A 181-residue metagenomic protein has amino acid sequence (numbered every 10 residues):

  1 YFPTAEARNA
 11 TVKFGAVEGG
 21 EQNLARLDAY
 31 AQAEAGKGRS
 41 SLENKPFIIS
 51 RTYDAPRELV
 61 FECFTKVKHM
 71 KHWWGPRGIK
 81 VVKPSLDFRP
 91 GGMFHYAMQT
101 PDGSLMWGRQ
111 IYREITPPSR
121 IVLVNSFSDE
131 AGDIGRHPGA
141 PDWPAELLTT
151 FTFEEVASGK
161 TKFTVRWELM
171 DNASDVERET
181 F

Functional and structural regions predicted by a protein language model:
Y1, R51, K83-L86, G108-E114 (+1 more regions): Hydrophobic/aromatic beta-strand elements that line small-molecule binding cavities or substrate pockets in beta-rich
Y1-E21, V122-N125, G132-T180: Beta-strand/loop substructures that line and gate deep hydrophobic ligand-binding cavities in soluble
G20, L27, V60, F64 (+5 more regions): Hydrophobic pocket/interface hotspot
K37-V81: Hydrophobic ligand-binding cavity/cleft-lining segments
S41-E43, F88, D102-M106, A140-A145 (+1 more regions): A generic structural micro-feature
N44-S50, R57, M93, W107 (+3 more regions): Intrinsic-disorder/low-complexity, polar/charged segments enriched in Ser/Thr/Lys/Arg/Asp/Glu/Gln
R57-E58, D87-R89, R113-I121, T152-K162: A short, structured loop/turn motif at beta-sheet edges
V82-R136: Glycine-rich portal/gate segments that line the openings of hydrophobic small-molecule binding cavities
